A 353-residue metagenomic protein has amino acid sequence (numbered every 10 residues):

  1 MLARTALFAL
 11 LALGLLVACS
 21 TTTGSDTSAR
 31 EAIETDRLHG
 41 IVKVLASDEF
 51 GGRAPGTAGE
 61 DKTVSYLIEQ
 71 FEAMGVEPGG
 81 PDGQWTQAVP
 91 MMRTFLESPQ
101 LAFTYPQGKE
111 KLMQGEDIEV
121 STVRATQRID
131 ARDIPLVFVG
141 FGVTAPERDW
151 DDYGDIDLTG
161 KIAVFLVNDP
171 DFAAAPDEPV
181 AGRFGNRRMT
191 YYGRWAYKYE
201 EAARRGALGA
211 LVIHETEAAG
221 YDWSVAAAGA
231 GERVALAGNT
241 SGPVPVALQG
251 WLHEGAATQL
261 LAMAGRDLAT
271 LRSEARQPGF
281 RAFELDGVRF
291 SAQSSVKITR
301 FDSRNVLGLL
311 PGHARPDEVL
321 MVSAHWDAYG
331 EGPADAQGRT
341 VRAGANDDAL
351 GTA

Functional and structural regions predicted by a protein language model:
M1-A9: Bacterial N-terminal signal peptides that target proteins for export
D26-A32, D48-A58, V123-Q127, F138 (+5 more regions): Second-shell loop/turn segments in exported
S28, I33, R37-G40, V44 (+7 more regions): Extracytoplasmic/secreted proteins, especially bacterial periplasmic and envelope-associated proteins
A32-G79, T104-Q107, D157, K161-M189 (+1 more regions): Catalytic-core environment of secreted peptidases
G51-D177, E284-G287, Q293-I298, D302-N305: Noncatalytic luminal/extracellular "stalk/propeptide" segments of secretory-pathway proteins
F141-S224: A conserved hydrophobic secondary-structure block that centers on an alpha-helix together with its immediately flanking
R204-E217, Y221, A228-A230, V234-N305: Long, well-ordered, tryptophan-enriched scaffold segments
